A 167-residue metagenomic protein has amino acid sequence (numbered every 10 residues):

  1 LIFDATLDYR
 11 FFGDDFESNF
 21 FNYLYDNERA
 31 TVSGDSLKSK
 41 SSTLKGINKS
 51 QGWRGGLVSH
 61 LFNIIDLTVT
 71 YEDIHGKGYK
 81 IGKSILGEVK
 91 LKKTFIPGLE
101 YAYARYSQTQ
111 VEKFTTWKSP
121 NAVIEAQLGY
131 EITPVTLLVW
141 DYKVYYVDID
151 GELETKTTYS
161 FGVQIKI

Functional and structural regions predicted by a protein language model:
L1-K92, R105, V111-T116: Extracellular/periplasmic loop regions
D8, R54-G56, E125-G129, V139-D141 (+1 more regions): One-face residue pattern on beta-strands with alternating periodicity enriched for small/polar residues
G13, N63, F95-G98, Y130-T136: Short coil turns and loop connectors of transmembrane beta-barrels in diderm outer membranes and organellar homologs
E28, L99-G129, V139: Outer membrane beta-barrel transmembrane domains
G55, S59, V89-L91, E154-I167: Outer-membrane beta-barrel "beta-signal"
Y71-D73, D141-V144: Structural motif
K118, I132-P134, I149-L153: Long, compositionally biased charged/polar accessory segments in the mid-to-C-terminal portions of proteins
T133-T136, K143-Y145, T157: Long mid-to-C-terminal assembly/interaction modules of large eukaryotic proteins
